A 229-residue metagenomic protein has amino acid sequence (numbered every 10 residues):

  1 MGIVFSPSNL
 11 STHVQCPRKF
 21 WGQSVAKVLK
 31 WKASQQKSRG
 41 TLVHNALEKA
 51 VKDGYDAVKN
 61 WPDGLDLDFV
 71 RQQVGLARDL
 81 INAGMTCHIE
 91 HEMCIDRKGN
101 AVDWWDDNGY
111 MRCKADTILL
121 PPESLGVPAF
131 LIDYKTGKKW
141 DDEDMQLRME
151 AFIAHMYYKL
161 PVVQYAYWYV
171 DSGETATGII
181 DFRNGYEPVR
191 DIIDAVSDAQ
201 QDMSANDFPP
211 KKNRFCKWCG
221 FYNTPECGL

Functional and structural regions predicted by a protein language model:
M1-G2, R18-K30, V127-L131, A195-M203: Short amphipathic alpha-helical segments and their helix-coil junctions
G2-D56, I89-H91: Nuclease catalytic cores
V4-F5, I89, D96-A101, D107 (+3 more regions): Metal-dependent nuclease catalytic regions and adjoining charged, substrate-binding loops involved in nucleic-acid end
G22, A26, K30-A33, V58-P62 (+3 more regions): Catalytic phosphate/metal-binding cores of nucleic-acid and nucleotide-processing enzymes, i.e., regions that mediate
V28-S34, K138, N206-F208: Short, polar/flexible loop-turn hinges at active-site or ligand-entry regions and domain interfaces
L42, M145-I153: Short amphipathic alpha-helical face segments that pack within enzyme cores and frequently flank/anchor catalytic
A46-L131, M145, L160-A166: Catalytic cores of nuclease domains that cleave nucleic-acid phosphodiester backbones
Y134-K135: Activation of the activation-loop gatekeeper triad in protein kinase-fold domains
